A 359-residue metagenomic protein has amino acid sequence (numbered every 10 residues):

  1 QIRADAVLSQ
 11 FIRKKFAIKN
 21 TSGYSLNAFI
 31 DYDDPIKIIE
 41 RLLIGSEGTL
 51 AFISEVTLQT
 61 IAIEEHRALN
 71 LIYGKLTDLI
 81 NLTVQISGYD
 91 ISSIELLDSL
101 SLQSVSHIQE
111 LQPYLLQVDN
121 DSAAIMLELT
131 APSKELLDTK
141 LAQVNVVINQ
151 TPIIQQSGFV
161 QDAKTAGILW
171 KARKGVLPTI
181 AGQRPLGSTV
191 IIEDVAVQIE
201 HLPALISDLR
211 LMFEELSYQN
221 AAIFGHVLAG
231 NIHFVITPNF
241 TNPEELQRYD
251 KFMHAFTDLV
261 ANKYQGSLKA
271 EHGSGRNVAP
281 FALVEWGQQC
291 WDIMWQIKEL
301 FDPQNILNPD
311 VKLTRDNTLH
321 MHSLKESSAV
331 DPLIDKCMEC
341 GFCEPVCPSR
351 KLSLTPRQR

Functional and structural regions predicted by a protein language model:
I2-D34: Polyanion-binding loop/helix "lid" in catalytic or ligand-binding cores
N20, A28-I36, E40-D250, L259 (+3 more regions): C-terminal substrate-recognition/cap domain of FAD-linked oxidoreductases
A51, S207, I232, H254 (+5 more regions): Feature representing long, continuous alpha-helical segments
L141, Y249-M253, C290, M294: Amphipathic alpha-helical segments in well-structured domains
T179, Q183, P280-A329: Activity-critical C-terminal alpha-helical subdomain
Y264-G266, A270, P303-I306: Alpha-helix capping/hinge segments and adjacent helical runs
L313-T314, L319, R350-R359: Non-heme iron-sulfur electron-transfer modules
V330-K351: Cysteine-centered iron-sulfur cluster-binding motifs in ferredoxin-type domains/subunits of redox enzymes
